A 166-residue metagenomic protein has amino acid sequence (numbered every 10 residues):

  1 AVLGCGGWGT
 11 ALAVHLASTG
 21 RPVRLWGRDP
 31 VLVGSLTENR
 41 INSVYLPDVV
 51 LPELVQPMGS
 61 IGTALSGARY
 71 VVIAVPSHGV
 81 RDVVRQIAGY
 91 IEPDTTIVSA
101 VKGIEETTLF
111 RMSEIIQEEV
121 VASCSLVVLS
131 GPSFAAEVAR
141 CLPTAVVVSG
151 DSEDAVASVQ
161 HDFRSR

Functional and structural regions predicted by a protein language model:
A1-V49, Q56-G59, Q86: NAD(P)+-binding Rossmann beta1-loop-alpha1 motif at the extreme N-terminus of oxidoreductases
R40-Y45, I115-I116, P143-V147: Short, hinge-like loop/turn segments at secondary-structure boundaries
L51, P57-S66, Y70-P143, V156-H161: Rossmann-like NAD(P)(H) cofactor-binding subdomain of soluble oxidoreductases
S130, S149-G150: Short beta-strand->loop
V147, E153-R166: Active-site-lining helix/loop region of Rossmann-like oxidoreductase modules
